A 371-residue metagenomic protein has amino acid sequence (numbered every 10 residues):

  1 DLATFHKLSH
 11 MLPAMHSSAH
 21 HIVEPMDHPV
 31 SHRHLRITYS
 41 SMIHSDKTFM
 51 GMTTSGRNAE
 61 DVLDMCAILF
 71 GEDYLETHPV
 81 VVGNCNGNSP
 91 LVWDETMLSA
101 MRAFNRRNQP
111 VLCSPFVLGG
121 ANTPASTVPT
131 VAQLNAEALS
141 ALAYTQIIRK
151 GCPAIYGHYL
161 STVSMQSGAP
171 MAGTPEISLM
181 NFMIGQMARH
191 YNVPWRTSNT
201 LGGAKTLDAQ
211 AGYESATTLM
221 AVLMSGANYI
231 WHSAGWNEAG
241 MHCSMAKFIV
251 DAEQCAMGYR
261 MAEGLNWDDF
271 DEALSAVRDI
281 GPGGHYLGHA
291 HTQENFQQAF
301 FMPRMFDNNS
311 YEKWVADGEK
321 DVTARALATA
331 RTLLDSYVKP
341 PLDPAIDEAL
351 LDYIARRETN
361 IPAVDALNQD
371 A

Functional and structural regions predicted by a protein language model:
D1-L2, S55-G56, A67-E72, S126 (+8 more regions): General structural signal for secondary-structure boundaries
D1-N228: Helix-rich catalytic cores of soluble enzyme domains
L118, S161-S164, W195-N199, W231-M241 (+3 more regions): Short acidic (Asp/Glu) and glycine-rich catalytic loops that position anionic groups and cofactors
G120, T127, Q133, M165-S167 (+8 more regions): Generic structural "secondary-structure junction" signal
N181, G185-G288: Hydrophobic alpha-helical bundle architecture
A246-A371: Catalytic-core signal marking the mid-to-C-terminal active-site face
